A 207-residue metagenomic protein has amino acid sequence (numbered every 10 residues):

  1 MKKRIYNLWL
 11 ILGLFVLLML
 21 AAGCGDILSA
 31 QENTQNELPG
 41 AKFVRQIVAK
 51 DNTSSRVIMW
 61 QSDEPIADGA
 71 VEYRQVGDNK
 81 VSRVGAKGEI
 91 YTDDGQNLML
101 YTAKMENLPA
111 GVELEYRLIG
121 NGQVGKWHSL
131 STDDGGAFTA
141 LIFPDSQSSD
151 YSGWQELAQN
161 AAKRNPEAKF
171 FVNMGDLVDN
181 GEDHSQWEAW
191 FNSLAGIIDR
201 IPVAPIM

Functional and structural regions predicted by a protein language model:
M1-Y6: Positively charged n-region of N-terminal signal peptides that target proteins for export
N7, I58, G125, S152 (+1 more regions): Short, low-complexity intrinsically disordered segments
W9, G13, L20-I142, K163-R164: Acidic, histidine-bearing metal-coordination/catalytic regions of metal-dependent phosphoesterases
G135-M207: Active-site neighborhood of divalent metal-dependent phosphoester/pyrophosphate hydrolases
